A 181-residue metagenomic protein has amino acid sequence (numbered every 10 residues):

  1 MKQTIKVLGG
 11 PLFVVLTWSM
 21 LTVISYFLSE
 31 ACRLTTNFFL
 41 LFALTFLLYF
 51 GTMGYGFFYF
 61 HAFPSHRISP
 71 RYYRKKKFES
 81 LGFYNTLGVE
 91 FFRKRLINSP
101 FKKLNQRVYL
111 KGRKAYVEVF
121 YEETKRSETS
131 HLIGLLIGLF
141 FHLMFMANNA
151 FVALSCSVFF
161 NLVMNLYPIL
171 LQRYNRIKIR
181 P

Functional and structural regions predicted by a protein language model:
M1-F50, L170-R180: Cytosolic-side membrane-entry/anchor segment at the start of a transmembrane helix
W18-L21, L132-H142, V158, L162: Hydrophobic alpha-helical transmembrane segments of multipass integral membrane proteins
V23, F27, F58, F140-A147 (+1 more regions): Structural signature of transmembrane alpha-helix termini at the membrane-water interface
S29-T35, M144-V152: Helix-coil boundary and interhelical linker segments in multi-pass alpha-helical membrane proteins
L40-Y49, F141, A153-L162: Hydrophobic core segments of alpha-helical transmembrane domains in multi-pass membrane proteins
Y49-S65, L162-Y174: Transmembrane alpha-helical segments that form the membrane-embedded catalytic/substrate-channel core of multi-pass
H61-F120, I177: Membrane-proximal soluble regions of multi-pass membrane proteins
V119-N149: Transmembrane alpha-helical segments and their cytosolic interface motifs in multi-pass membrane proteins
